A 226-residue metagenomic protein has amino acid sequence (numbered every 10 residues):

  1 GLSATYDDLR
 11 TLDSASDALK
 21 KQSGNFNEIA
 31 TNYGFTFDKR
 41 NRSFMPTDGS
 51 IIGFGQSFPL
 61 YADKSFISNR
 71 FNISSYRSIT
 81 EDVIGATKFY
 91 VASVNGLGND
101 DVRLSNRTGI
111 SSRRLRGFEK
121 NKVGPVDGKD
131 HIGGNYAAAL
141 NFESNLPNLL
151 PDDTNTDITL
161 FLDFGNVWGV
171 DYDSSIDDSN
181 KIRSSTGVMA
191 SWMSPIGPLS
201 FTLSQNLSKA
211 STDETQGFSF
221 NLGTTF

Functional and structural regions predicted by a protein language model:
G1, F44, I84, P198-S200: Membrane-spanning beta-strand positions in outer-membrane beta-barrel proteins
D8-T11, V188: C-terminal structured domain segments across diverse proteins
R10-T156, L160-F164, W168-V170, T212 (+2 more regions): C-terminal outer-membrane beta-barrel translocator/porin domains of Gram-negative envelope proteins and their
N32, A190-G197, T215-F226: Outer-membrane beta-barrel "beta-signal"
K88, R183-S204: A short, conserved beta-to-alpha structural element at the edge of catalytic cores that scaffolds binding
F164-T186: Outer-membrane beta-barrel transmembrane domain signature
I176-S179, L207-D213: Short proline/glycine-enriched turn/loop segments at secondary-structure junctions
